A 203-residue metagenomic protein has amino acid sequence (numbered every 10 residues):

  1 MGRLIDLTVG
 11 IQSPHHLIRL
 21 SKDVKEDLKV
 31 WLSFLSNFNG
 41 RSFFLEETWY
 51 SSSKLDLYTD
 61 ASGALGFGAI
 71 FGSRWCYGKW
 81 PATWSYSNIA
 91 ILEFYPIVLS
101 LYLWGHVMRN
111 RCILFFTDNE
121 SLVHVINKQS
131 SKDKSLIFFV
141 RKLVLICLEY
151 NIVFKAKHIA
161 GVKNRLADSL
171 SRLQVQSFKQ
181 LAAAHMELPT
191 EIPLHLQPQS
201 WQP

Functional and structural regions predicted by a protein language model:
M1-T48: C-terminal reverse transcriptase regions that engage the nucleic-acid substrate
L4-I5, W31, Y58-D60, A69 (+6 more regions): Mobile genetic element proteins and their domesticated derivatives, centered on retroelements and DNA transposons
I11, D27, I152, S169-P203: Flexible, low-complexity interdomain linkers flanking nucleic-acid-processing modules
Y50-G63: Two-metal-ion RNase H-like nuclease active-site motif
A61-F67, V123: Short acidic, Gly/Ser-rich segments with clustered Asp/Glu that frequently serve as metal-coordination loops in enzyme
L65, I70, Y77-K79, H106-T117 (+3 more regions): Primary recognition of RNase H-like, Mg2+-dependent phosphodiesterase/nuclease domains
F71-Y95, L99, L103, E120-I137: A short, polar/acidic, helix/strand-boundary loop motif
Y102-L166: RNase H catalytic domain
